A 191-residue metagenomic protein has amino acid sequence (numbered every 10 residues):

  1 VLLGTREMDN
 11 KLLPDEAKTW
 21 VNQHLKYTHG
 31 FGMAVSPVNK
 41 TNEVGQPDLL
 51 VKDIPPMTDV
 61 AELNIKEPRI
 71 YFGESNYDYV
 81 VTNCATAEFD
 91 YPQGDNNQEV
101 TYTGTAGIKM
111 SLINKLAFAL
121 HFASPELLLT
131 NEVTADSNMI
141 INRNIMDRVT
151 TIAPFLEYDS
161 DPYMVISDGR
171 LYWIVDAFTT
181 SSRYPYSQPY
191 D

Functional and structural regions predicted by a protein language model:
V1-D191: Soluble extracytoplasmic regions of secretory-pathway and membrane proteins
